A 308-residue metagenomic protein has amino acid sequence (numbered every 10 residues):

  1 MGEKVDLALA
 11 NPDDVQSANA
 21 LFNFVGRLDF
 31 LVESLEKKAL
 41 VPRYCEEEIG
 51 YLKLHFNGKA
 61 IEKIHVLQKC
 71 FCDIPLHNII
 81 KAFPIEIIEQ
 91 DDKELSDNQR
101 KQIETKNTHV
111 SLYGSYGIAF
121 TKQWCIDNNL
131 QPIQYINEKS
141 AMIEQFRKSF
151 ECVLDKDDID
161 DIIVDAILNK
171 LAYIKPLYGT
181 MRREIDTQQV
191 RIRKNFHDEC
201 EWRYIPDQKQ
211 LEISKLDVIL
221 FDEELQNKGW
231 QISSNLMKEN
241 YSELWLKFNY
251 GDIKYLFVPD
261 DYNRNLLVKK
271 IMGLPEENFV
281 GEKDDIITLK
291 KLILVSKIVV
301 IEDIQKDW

Functional and structural regions predicted by a protein language model:
M1-W308: NAD-dependent ADP-ribosyltransferases
